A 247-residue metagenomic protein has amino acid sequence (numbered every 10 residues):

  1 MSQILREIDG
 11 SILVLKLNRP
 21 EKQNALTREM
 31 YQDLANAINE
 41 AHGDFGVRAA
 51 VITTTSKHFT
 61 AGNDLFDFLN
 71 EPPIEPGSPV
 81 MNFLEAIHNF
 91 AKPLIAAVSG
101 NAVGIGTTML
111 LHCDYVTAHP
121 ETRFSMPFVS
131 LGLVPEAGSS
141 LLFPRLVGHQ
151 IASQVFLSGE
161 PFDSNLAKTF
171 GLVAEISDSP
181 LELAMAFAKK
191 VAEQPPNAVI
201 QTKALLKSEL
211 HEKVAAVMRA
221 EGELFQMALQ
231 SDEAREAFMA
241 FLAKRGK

Functional and structural regions predicted by a protein language model:
M1-T55, E85: Conserved CoA-thioester-binding segment of acyl-CoA-metabolizing enzymes
N39, G46, T53-N89, A102 (+1 more regions): Glycine- (often His-adjacent) and acidic-residue-rich active-site loop that binds/positions the CoA thioester
G62, M81, G104, V134 (+3 more regions): Glycine-rich phosphate-binding loop at the start of an alpha helix
F83-N89, A97, V103-L157, F170 (+2 more regions): CoA-thioester-processing core
T117-T122, V173-R219, Q226-M227, D232 (+1 more regions): C-terminal long alpha-helix characteristic of the crotonase
G159-L166: Acidic, divalent-metal-coordinating active-site segment for phosphoryl/phosphodiester hydrolysis, typified by short
